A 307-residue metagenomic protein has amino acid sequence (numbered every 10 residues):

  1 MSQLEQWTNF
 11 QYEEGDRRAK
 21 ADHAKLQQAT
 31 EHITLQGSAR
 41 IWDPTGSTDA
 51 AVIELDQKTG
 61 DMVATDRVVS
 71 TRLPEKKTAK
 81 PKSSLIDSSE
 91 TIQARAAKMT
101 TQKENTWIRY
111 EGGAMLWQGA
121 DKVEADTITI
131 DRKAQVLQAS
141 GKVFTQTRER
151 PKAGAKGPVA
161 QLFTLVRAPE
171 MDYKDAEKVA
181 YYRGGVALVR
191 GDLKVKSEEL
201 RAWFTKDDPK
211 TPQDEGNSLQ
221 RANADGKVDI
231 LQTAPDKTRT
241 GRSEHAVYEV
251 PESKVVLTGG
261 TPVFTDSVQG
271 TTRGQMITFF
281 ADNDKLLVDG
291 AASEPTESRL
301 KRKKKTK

Functional and structural regions predicted by a protein language model:
M1-K307: Mature-chain termini and adjacent capping regions
